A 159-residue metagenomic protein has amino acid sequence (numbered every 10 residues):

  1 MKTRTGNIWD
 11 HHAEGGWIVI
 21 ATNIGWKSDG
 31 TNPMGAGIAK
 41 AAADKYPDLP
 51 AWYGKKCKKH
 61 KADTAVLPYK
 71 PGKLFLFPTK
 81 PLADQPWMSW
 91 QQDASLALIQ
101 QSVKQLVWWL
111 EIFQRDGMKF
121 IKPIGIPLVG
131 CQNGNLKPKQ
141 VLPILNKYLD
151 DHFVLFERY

Functional and structural regions predicted by a protein language model:
M1-I124, L128-Y159: Macrodomain-like recognition of ADP-ribose-binding/processing modules
